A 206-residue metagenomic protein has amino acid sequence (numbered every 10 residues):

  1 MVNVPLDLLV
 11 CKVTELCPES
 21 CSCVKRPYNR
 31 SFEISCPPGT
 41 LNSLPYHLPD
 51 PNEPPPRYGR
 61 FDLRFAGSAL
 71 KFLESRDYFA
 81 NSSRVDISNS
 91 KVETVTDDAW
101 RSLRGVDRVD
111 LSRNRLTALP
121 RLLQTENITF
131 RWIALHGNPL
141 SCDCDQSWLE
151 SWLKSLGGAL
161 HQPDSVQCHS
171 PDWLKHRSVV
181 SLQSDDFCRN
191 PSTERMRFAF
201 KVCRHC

Functional and structural regions predicted by a protein language model:
M1-C206: Extracellular leucine-rich repeat
